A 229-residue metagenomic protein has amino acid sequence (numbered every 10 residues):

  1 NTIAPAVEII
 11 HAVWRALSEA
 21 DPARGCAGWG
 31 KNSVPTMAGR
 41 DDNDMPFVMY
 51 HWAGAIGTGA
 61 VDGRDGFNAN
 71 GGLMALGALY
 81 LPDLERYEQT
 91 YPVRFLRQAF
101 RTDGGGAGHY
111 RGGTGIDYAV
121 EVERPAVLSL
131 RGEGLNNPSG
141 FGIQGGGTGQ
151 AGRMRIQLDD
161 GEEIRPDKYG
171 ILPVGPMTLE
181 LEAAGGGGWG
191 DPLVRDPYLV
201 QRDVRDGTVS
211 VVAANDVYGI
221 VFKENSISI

Functional and structural regions predicted by a protein language model:
N1-I229: Glycine/proline-enriched, intrinsically flexible loops and inter-domain linkers
